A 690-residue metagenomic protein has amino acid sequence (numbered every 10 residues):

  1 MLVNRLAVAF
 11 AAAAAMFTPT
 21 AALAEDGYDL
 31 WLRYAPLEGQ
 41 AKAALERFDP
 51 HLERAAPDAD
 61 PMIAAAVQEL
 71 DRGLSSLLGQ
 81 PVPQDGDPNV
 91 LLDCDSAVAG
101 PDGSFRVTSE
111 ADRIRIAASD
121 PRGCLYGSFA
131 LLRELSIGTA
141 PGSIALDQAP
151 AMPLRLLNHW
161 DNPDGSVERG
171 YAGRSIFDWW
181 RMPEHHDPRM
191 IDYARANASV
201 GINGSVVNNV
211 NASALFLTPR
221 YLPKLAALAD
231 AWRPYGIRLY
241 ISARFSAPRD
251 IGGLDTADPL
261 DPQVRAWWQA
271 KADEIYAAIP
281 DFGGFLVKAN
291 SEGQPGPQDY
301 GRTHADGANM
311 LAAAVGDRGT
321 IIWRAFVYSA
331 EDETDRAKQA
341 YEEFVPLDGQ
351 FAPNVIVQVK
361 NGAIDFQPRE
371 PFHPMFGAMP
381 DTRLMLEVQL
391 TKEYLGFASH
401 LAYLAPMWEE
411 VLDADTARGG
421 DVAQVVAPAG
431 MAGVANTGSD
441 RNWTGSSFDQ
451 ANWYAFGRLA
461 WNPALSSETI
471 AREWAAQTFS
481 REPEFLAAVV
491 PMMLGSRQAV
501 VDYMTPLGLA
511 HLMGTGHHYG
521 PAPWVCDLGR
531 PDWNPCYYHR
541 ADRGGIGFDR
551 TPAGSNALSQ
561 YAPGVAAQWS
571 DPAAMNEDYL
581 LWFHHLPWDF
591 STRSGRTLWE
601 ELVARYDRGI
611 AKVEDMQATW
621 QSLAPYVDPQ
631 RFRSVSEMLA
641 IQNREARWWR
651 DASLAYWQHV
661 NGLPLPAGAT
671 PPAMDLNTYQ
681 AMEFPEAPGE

Functional and structural regions predicted by a protein language model:
M1-F10: Bacterial N-terminal signal peptides that target proteins for export
A11-A12, A22: Cleavable N-terminal signal peptides
A22-A111, G142: Acidic, contiguous N-terminal accessory segments
P57-P61, A65-E69, G73, A97-S104 (+3 more regions): Feature activates predominantly on carbohydrate-active enzymes
G79-G86, A140-S143, N209-V210, E484-A488: Surface-exposed patches in mature extracellular/periplasmic domains of secreted proteins
R181, P219, A227, G253-R472 (+2 more regions): Catalytic-core regions of glycoside hydrolase
G419-E690: Catalytic domains of carbohydrate-active enzymes that cleave complex glycans
